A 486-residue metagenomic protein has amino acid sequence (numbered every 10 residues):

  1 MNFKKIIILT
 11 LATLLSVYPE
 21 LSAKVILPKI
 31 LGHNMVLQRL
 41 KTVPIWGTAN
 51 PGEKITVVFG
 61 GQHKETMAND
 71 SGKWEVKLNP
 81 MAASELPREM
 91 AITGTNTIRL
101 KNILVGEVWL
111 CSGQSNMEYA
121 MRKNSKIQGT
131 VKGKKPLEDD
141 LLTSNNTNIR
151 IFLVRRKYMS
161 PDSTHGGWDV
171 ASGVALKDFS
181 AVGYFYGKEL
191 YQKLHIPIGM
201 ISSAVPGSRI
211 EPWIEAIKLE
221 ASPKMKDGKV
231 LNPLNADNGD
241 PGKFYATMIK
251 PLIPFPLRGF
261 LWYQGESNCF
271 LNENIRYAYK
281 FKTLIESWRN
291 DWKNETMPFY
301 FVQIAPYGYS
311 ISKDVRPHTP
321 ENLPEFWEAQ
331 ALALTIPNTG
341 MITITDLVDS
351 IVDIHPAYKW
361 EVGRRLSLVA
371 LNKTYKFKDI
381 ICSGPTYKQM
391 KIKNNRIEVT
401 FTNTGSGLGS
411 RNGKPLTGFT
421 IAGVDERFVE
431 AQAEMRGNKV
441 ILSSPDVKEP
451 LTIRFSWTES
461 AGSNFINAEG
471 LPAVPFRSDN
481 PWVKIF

Functional and structural regions predicted by a protein language model:
M1-K24: Bacterial Sec-dependent N-terminal signal peptides
A23-F486: Cell-envelope and extracellular/periplasmic
